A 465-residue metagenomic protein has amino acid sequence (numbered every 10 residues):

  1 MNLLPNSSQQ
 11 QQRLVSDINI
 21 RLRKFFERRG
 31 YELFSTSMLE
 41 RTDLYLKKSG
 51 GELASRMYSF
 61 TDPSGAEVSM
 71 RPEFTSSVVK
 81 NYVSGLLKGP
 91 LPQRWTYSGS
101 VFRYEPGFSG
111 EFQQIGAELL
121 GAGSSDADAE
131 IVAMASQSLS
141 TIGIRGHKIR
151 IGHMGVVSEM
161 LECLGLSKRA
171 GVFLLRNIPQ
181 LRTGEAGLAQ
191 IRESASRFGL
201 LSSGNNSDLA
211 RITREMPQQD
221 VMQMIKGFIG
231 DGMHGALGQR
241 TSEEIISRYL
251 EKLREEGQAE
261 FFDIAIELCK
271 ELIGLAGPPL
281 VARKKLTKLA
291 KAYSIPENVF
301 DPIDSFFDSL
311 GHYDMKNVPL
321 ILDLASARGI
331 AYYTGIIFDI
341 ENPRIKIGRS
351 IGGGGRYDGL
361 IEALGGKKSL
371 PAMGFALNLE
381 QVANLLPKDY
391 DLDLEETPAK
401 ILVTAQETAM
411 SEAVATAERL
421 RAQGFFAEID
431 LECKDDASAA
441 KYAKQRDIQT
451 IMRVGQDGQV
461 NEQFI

Functional and structural regions predicted by a protein language model:
M1-Q12, L188-I191, L200: Auxiliary tRNA-acceptor-end handling modules of aminoacyl-tRNA synthetases
N2-Q9, A54-E67, I115-E118: Glycine-/proline-rich flexible loop or hinge segments
Q11-R29, E40-R41, T75-L87, R94-R145 (+1 more regions): Positively charged, Gly/Ser-enriched RNA/tRNA-binding surfaces
E32-M38: A short beta-strand-loop structural module common to alpha/beta enzyme folds
M38-V68, F108: Polyanion/phosphate-binding surface patch
R56-S64, G165-R197, N342-R344: Acidic, His- and aromatic-enriched active-site or binding-groove loops in soluble protein domains that engage sugars
L91-Y97, V172-L175, A189-E193, I321-L324: Short coil/turn segments at secondary-structure boundaries
E111-I115, I151-E159: Short, conserved phosphate-binding/catalytic loop or strand-edge motifs used in phosphoryl-/nucleotidyl-transfer
